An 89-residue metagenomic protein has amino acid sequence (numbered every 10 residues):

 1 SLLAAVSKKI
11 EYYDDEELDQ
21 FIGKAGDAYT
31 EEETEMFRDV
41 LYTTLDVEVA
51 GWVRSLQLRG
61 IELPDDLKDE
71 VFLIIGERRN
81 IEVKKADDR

Functional and structural regions predicted by a protein language model:
S1-G51: Membrane-proximal, non-transmembrane interface segments of integral membrane proteins
Y29-R89: Cytosol-/stroma-facing membrane-proximal "stalk/adaptor" domains immediately downstream of transmembrane anchors
